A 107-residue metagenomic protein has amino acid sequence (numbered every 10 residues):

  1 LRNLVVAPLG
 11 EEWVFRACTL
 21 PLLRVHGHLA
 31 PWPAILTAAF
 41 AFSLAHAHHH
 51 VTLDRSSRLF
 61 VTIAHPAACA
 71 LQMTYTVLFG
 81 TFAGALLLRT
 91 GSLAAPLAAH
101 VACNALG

Functional and structural regions predicted by a protein language model:
L1-G107: Transmembrane helix-loop-helix hairpins at the membrane interface of multi-pass integral membrane proteins
